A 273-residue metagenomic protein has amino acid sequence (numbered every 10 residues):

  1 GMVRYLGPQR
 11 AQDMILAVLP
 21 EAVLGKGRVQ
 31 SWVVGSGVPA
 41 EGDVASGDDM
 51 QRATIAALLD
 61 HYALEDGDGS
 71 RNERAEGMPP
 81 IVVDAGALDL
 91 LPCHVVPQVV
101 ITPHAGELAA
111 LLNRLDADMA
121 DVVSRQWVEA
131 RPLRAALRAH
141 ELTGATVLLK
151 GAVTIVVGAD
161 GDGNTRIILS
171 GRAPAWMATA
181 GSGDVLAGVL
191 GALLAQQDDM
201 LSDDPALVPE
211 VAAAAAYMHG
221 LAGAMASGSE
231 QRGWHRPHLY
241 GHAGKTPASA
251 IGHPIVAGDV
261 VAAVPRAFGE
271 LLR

Functional and structural regions predicted by a protein language model:
G1-R172, G269-R273: Glycine-rich phosphate/dinucleotide-binding loop and adjoining beta-alpha-beta core of small-molecule
G7-I15, D204-A226: Short, conserved aromatic-histidine micro-motifs
Q9, D48-R52, A85, A105 (+5 more regions): Electropositive phosphate-/nucleotide-binding environments in soluble metabolic enzymes
V18, L221-R273: Charged C-terminal helix
A110-N113, T179-M218: Short, small-residue alpha-helix embedded
D116-P132, D198-A213, Q231-I255: Short, charged, surface-exposed loops that flank catalytic or proteolytic processing sites
R134, I168, A187-G188, A192 (+1 more regions): Feature representing long, continuous alpha-helical segments
A175-M177: Glycine-rich phosphate/pyrophosphate-binding beta-alpha loops
